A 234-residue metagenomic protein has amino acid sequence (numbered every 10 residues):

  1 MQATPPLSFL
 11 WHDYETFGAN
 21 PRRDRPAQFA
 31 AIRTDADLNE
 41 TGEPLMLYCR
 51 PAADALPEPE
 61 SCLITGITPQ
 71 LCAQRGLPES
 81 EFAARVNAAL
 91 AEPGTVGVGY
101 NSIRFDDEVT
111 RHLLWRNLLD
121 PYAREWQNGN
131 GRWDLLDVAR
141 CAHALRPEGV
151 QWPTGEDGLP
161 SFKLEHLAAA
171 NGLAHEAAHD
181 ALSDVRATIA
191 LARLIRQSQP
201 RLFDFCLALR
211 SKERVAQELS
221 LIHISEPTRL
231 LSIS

Functional and structural regions predicted by a protein language model:
M1-P5: Non-catalytic pre-domain segments flanking phosphatase-related domains
L7-F17: Two-metal-ion RNase H-like nuclease active-site motif
L7-S8, R23-F29, R33-D35, N39-I67 (+2 more regions): Metal-dependent phosphoesterase core characteristic of DEDDh/y 3'-5' exonuclease domains
T16-F17, T34, T65, T228: Ser/Thr-centric signal marking residues that sit in or immediately flank functional binding/regulatory motifs
G18-R22: Short N-terminal binding/cap micro-motifs at the start of the first secondary-structure element
I64-F82, A89: Metal-dependent phosphoesterase signature
S211-Q217, L221: Polar, glycine-rich mid-to-C-terminal structural blocks that act as macromolecule-binding/assembly scaffolds
I222-I233: Single conserved hydrophobic/aromatic residue that forms the stacking wall/gate of nucleotide- or nucleobase-binding
